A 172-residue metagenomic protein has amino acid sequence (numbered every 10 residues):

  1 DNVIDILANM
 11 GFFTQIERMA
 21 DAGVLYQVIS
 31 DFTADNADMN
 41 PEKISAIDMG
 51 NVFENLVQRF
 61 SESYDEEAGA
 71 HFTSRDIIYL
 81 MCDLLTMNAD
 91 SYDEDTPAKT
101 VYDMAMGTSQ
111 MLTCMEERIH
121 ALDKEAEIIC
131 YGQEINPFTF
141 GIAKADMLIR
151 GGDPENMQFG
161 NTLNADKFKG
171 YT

Functional and structural regions predicted by a protein language model:
D1-A89, N156-A165: Non-catalytic, mostly N-terminal accessory regions of nucleic-acid modification and defense proteins
A68-Y171: Conserved S-adenosyl-L-methionine
